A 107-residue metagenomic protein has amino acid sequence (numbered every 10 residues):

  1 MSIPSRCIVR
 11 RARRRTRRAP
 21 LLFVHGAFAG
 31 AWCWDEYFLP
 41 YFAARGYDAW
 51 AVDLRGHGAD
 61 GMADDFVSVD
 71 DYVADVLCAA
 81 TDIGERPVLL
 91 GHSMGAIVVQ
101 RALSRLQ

Functional and structural regions predicted by a protein language model:
S2-A12: A short loop-to-beta-strand scaffold at the N-terminal edge of the catalytic core in hydrolase folds
R14-A59: Conserved HGGG/HGGXW glycine-rich cap/lid loop of the alpha/beta-hydrolase fold
Y37, D75, V98: Short Gly/charged-rich anion-binding patches and loops
F38-Y41, F66-V67, L106-Q107: Glycine-rich, phosphate-binding/catalytic loops in enzymes
L39-P40, A80, V99, L103: Short amphipathic alpha-helical segments and helix-helix/interface helices
D48, G56-V88: Active-site loop/oxyanion-hole signature of alpha/beta-hydrolase fold enzymes
R86-Q107: Conserved hydrolase catalytic core segment
